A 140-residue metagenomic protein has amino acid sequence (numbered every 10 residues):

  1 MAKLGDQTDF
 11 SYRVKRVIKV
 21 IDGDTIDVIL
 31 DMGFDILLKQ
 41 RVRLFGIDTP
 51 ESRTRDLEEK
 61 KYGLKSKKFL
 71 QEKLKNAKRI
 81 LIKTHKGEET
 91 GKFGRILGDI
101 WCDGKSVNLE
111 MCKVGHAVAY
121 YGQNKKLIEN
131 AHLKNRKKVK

Functional and structural regions predicted by a protein language model:
M1-K140: Small beta-barrel nucleic-acid-binding modules, primarily SNase/OB-fold domains and secondarily Tudor-like barrels
